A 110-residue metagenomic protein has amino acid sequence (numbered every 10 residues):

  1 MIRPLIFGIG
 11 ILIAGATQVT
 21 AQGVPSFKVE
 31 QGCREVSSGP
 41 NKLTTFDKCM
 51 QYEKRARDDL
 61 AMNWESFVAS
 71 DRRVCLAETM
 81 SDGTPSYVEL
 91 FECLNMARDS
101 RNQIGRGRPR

Functional and structural regions predicted by a protein language model:
M1-T20: Classic N-terminal secretory signal peptides
T17-R110: Mitochondrial intermembrane space
